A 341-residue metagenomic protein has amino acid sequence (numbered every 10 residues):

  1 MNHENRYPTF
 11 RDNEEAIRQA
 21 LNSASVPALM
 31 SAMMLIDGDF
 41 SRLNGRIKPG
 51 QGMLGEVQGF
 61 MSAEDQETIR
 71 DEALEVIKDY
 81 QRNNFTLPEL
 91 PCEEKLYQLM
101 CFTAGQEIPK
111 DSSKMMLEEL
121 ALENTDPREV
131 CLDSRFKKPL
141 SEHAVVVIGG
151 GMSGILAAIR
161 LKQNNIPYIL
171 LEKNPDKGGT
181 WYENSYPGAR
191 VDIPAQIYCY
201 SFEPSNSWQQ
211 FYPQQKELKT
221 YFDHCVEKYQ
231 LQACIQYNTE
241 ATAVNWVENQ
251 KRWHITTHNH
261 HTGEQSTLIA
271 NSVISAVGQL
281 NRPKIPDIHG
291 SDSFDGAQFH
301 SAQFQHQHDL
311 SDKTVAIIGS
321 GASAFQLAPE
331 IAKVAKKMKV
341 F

Functional and structural regions predicted by a protein language model:
M1-V145: Rossmann-like nucleotide/phosphate-binding core characteristic of flavoprotein oxidoreductases
Y7, D12, A16-S23, Y182-Y221: Glycine-rich active-site loop/strand segments that organize a redox cofactor
A63-E119, Q210-L280: Feature captures the FAD/FMN-dependent oxidoreductase FAD-binding
L117-R135, G154, C199-Q209, E217-L218 (+1 more regions): Glycine-rich dinucleotide-binding loop and its adjacent helix/turn
F136-L170, S323-A332: N-terminal Rossmann-like FAD-binding beta1-loop-alpha1 element of flavoenzymes
K137-S141, T267, D309: Short, flexible hinge/linker loops that cap or flank conserved catalytic cores
A144, P167, K313-T314, K337: Residues that mark the start of a beta-strand
K162-P187, K337-F341: Glycine-rich FAD pyrophosphate-binding loop
